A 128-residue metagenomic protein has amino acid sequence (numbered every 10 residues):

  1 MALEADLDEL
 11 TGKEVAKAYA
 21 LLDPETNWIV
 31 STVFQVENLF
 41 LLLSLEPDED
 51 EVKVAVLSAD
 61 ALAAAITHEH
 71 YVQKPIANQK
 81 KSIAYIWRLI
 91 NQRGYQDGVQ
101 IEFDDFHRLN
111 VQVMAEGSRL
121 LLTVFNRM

Functional and structural regions predicted by a protein language model:
M1-M128: Surface-exposed, interaction-prone regions used to assemble/regulate multi-protein complexes
